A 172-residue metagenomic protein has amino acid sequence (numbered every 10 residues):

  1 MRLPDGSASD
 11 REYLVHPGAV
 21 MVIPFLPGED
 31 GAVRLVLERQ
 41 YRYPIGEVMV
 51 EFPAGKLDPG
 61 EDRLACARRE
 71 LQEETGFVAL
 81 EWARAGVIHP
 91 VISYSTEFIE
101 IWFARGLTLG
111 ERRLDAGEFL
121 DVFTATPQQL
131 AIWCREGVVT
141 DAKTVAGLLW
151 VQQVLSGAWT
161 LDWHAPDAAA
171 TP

Functional and structural regions predicted by a protein language model:
M1-I23: Acidic, metal-coordinating catalytic segment for phosphate/diphosphate chemistry, firing primarily on the Nudix
R2-D5, L26-D30, Y41, R105-L109 (+2 more regions): Short loop segments at secondary-structure junctions
S9, V20-M21, K56-A142, L161-P172: Unchanged
Y13-L14, Y41, P90: Residue-level structural signal for beta-strand termini and adjacent loop
A19-E47, E51-F52: A glycine-rich, hydrophobic loop/mini-helix early in the fold
L148: C-terminal boundary of histidine-terminating zinc-finger modules
V151-H164: Short helix-capping/linker segments at secondary-structure and domain boundaries
